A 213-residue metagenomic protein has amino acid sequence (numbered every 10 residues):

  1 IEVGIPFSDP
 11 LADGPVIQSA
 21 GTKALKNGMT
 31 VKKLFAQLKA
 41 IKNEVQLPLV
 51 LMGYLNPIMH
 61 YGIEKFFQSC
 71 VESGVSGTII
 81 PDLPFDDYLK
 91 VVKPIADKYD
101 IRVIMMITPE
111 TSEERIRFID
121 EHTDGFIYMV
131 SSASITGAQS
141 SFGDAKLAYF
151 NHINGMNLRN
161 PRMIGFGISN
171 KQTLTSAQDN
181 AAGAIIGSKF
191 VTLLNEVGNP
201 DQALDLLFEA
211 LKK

Functional and structural regions predicted by a protein language model:
I1-P10, V75-D87, I127-A138, N180-N199: Glycine-rich phosphate-binding active-site loops on the catalytic face of alpha/beta enzymes
G4, C70, I119, A177 (+1 more regions): Conserved, mostly hydrophobic/aromatic
S8-I17, K26-I41, M59-E64, D82-K98 (+4 more regions): Active-site-adjacent beta->alpha loops and helix N-cap segments on the catalytic face of soluble alpha/beta enzymes
E44-Y54, A96-M106, G155-G165: Short beta-strand/loop segments at the ligand-binding rim of alpha/beta enzyme cores
M52-M59, P84, I107-T111, M163-K171: Glycine-rich beta-to-alpha transition loops that act as phosphate-gripper elements at the mouths of alpha/beta enzyme
Y99-G137: Histidine/lysine/aspartate-rich catalytic loop segments that bind and position anionic ligands
T111-H122, I164, I168-A184: Catalytic cores of alpha/beta
V130-Q139, D144-K146, H152-T173, G183-I185 (+1 more regions): Catalytic-face loop-and-helix region of soluble metabolic enzyme cores
